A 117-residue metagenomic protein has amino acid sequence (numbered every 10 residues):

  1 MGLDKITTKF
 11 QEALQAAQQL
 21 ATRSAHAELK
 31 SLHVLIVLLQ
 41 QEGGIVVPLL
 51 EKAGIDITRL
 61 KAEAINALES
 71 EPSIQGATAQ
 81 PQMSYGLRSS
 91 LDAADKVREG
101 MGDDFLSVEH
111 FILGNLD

Functional and structural regions predicted by a protein language model:
M1-D117: Histone-fold recognition with a strong bias for associated Lys/Arg-rich disordered tails
